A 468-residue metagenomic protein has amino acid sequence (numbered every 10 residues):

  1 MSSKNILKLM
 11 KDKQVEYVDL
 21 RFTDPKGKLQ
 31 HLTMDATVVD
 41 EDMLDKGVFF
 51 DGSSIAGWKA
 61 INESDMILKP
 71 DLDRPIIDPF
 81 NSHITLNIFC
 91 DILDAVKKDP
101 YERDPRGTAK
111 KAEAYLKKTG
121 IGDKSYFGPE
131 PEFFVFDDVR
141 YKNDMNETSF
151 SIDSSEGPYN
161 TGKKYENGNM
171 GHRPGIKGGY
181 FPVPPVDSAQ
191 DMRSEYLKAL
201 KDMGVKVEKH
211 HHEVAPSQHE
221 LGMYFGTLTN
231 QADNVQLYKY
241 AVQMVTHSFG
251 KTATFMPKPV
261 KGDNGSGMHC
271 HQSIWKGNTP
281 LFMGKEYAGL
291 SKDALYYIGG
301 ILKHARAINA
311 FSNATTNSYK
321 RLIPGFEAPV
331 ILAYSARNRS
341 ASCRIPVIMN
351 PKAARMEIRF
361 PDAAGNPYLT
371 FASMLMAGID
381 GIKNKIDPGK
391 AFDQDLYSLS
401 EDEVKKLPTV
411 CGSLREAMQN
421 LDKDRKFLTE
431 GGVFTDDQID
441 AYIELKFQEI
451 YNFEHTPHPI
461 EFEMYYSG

Functional and structural regions predicted by a protein language model:
M1-G468: Glycine-rich, acidic/polar active-site loops that bind/position phosphate-bearing ligands
